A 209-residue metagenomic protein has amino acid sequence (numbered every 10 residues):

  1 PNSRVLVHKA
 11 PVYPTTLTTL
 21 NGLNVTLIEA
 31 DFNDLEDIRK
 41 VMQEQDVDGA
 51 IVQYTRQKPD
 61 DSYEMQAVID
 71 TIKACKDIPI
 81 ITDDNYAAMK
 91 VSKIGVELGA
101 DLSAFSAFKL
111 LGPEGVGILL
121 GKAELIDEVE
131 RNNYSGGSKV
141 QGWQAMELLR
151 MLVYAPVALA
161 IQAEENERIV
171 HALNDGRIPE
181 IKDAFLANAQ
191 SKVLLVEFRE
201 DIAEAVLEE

Functional and structural regions predicted by a protein language model:
P1-L159, A163-D183: Conserved PLP-enzyme active-site core in the AAT-like
N188-E209: Conserved C-terminal alpha-helix-loop-beta "cap" of PLP-dependent enzymes that closes/shapes the active-site mouth
